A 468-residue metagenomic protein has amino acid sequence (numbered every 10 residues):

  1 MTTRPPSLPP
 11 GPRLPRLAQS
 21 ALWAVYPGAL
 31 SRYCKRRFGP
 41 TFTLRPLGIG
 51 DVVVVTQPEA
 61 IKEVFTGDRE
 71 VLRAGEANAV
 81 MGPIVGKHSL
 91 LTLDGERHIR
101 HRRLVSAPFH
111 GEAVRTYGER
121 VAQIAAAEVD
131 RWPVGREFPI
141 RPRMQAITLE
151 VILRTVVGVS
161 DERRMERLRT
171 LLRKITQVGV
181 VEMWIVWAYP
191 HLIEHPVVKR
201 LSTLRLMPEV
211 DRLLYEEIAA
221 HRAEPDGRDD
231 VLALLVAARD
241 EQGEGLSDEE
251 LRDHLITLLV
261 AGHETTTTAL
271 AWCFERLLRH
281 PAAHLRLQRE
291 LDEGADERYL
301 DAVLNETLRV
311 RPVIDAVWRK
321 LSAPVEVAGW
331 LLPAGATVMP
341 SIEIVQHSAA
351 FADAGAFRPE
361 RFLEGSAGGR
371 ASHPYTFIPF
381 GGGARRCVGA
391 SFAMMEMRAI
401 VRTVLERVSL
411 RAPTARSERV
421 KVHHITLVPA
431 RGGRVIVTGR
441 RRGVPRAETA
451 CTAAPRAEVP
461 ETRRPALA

Functional and structural regions predicted by a protein language model:
M1-R100, R115, E119-A127, V159-R163 (+3 more regions): N-terminal membrane-proximal hinge/A-helix region immediately C-terminal to the signal-anchor transmembrane segment
T2-L8, R73-M81, R97, A113-T268 (+1 more regions): Cytochrome P450 heme-thiolate monooxygenase catalytic core
Q19-G39, R212, G294-A328: Conserved cytochrome P450 K-helix E-x-x-R motif and the immediately C-terminal K′/meander segment
K35, A125, R173-K174, D292-A295 (+2 more regions): Cytochrome P450 proximal C-terminal region
T265-E290, S391-V408: Cytochrome P450 catalytic-core helices
P333-A334: Residue-level recognition of short, solvent-exposed, well-ordered loop/turn junctions that link secondary-structure
P340-G368, C451: Conserved cytochrome P450 K-helix/beta-meander segment immediately N-terminal to the heme-binding cysteine loop
